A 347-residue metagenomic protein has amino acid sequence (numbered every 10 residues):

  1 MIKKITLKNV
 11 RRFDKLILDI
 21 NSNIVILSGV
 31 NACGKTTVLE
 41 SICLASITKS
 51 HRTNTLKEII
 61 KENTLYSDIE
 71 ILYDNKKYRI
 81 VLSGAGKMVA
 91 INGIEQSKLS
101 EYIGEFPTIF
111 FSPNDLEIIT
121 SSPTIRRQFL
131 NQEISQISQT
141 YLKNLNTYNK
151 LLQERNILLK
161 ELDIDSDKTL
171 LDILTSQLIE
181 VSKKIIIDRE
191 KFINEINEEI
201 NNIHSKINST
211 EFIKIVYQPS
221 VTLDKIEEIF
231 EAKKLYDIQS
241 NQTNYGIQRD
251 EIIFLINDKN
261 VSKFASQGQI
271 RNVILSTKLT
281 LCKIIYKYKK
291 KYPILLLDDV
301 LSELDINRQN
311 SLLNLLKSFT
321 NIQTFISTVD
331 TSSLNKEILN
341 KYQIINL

Functional and structural regions predicted by a protein language model:
M1-V30, D165-L296, E303, N307 (+2 more regions): Conserved NTPase motor "head" modules and their coupling/switch loops across ABC/AAA+ ATPases, GTPases, and GHKL ATPases
K35: Conserved lysine of the Walker
L44-I125, N131-I137, Y141, N197-N202 (+1 more regions): Nucleotide-state sensing region of NTPase/ATPase domains
T64-D68, G86, G104-P107, S209-E211 (+3 more regions): Short glycine-/polar-rich loops that comprise or flank the Walker A/P-loop and associated switch/sensor motifs
E117, I125-D165, D172, S176-I179: Long, charged N-terminal accessory/stalk domains
E337-L347: A short helix-turn-beta junction within AAA+ P-loop NTPase domains corresponding to the substrate/partner-engaging
